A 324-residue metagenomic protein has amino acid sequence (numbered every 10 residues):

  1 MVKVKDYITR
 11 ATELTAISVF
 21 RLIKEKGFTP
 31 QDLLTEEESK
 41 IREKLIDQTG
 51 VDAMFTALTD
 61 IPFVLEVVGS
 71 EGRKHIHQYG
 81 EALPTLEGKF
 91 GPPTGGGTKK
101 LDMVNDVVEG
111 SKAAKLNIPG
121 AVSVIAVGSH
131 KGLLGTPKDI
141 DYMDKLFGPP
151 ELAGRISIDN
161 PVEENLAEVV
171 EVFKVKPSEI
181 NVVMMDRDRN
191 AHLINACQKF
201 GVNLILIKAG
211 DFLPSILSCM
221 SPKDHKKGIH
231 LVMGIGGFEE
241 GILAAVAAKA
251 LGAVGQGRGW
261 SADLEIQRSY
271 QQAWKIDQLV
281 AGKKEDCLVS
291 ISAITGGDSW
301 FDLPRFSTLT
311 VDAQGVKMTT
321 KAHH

Functional and structural regions predicted by a protein language model:
M1-T49, V122-V170: Conserved phosphate-binding loops in N-terminal lobes of ATP-dependent enzymes of the actin/Hsp70/sugar-kinase
V2, E13, I17-T29, E43 (+9 more regions): Generic secondary-structure signature for well-ordered alpha-helical cores
G27-L45, R73-G97, L133-T136, M220-I229: Intrinsically disordered, low-complexity coil segments
F28-E43, V64-S70, E179-I180, I207 (+2 more regions): Flexible, glycine/charged-enriched surface loops at secondary-structure junctions
L45-H130: Flexible, acidic active-site loops/lids enriched in D/E/S/T/G that coordinate Mg2+ and/or position polar
S70-G72, N105-V108, L116-I118, I125-H130 (+10 more regions): Fold-independent oxyanion-binding glycine-rich loops and adjacent beta-strand/coil segments at enzyme active sites
G97-V107, S111-D139, A196-K199, N203 (+1 more regions): Active-site-adjacent structural elements in enzyme catalytic cores
V162-Q314, A322: An extended, acidic
